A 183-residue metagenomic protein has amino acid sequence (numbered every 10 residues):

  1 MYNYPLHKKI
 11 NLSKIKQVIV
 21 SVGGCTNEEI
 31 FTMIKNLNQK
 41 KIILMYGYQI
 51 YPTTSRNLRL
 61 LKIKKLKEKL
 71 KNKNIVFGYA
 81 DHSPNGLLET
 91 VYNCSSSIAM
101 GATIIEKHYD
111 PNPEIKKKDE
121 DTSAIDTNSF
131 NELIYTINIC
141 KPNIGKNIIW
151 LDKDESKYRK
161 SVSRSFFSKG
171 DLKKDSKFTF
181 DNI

Functional and structural regions predicted by a protein language model:
M1-I183: Catalytic cores and adjacent flexible loops of soluble metabolic enzymes that perform enolate/carbanion chemistry on
